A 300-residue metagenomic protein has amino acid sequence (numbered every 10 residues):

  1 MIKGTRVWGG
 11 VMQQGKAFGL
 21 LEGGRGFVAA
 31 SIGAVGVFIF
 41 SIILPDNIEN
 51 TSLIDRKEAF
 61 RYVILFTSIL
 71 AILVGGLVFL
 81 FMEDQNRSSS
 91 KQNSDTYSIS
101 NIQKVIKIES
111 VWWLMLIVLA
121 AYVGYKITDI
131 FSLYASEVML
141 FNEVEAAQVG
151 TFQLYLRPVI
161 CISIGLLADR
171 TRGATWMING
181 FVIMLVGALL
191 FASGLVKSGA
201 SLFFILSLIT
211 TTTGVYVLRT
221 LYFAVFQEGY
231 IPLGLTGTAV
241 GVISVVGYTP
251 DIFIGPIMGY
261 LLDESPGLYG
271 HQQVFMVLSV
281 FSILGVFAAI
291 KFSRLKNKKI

Functional and structural regions predicted by a protein language model:
G15-S41, S244-G255: Glycine-rich segments within core transmembrane alpha-helices of 12-TM secondary carriers
A29, G33, E109-L154, I254-G255: Extracytoplasmic gate region of multi-pass secondary transporters
G36, F40-P45, S68-S90, A288-F292: C-terminal membrane-cytosol helix-exit motif in multi-pass small-molecule transporters
D84-L114: Juxtamembrane intracellular "pre-TM" segments in multi-pass secondary transporters
I160-G173, L262-D263: Helix-to-loop junctions at the C-terminal end of transmembrane segments in multipass secondary transporters
D169-I183: Cytoplasmic membrane-interface "Motif A"-like loop-to-helix N-cap segments of 12-TM Major Facilitator Superfamily
I183-S198: C-terminal ends and interior cores of transmembrane alpha-helices in multi-pass membrane transporters/permeases
Y230-P266: A late C-terminal transmembrane helix in Major Facilitator Superfamily
